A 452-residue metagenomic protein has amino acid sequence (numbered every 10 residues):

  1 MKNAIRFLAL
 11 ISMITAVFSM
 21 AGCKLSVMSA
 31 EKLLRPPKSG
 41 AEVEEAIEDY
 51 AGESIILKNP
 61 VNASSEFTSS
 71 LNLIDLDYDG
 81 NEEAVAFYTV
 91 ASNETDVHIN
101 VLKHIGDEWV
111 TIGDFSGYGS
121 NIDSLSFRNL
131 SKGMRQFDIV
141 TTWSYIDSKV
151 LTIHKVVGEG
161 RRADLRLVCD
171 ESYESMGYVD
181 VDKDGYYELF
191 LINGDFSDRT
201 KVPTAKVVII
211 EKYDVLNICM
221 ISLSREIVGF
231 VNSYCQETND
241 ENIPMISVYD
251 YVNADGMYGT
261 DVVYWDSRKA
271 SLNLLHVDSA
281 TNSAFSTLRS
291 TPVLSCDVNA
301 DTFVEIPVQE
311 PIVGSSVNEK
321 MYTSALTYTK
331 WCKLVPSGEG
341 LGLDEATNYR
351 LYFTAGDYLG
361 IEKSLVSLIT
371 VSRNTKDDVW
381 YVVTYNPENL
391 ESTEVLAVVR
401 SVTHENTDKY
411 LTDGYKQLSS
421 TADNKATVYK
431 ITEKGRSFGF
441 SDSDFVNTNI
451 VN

Functional and structural regions predicted by a protein language model:
M1-K2, A205: Generic cytosolic/nucleocytoplasmic N-terminal low-complexity/intrinsically disordered segments
K2-A9, F285, Y410, F445: Extended hydrophobic/Leu-rich segments
K2-R6, G229-S233, P387-E388: Polar/charged alpha-helical tracts
N3-V27: Sec-dependent N-terminal signal peptides of Gram-positive bacterial secreted proteins and lipoproteins
C23-R373, V382, E405-K409, Q417-A422 (+3 more regions): Beta-propeller-forming repeat regions
V371-Y415: Short, solvent-exposed recognition patches
N424-R436: Short, well-ordered beta-strand elements
E433-N452: Long protein-protein interaction modules used by eukaryotic assembly/scaffold proteins
